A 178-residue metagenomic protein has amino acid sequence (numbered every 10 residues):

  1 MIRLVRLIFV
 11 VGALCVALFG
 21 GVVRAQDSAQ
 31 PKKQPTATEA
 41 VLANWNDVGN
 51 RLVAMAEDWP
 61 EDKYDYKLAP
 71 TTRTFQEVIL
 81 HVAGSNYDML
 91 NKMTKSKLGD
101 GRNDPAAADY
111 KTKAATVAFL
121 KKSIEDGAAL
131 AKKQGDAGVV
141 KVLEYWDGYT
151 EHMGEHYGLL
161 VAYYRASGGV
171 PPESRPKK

Functional and structural regions predicted by a protein language model:
M1-V5: N-terminal secretory signal peptides that target proteins for export/translocation
I8-G20: Bacterial N-terminal signal peptides
A29-A43: Extreme N-terminal tail/first-helix region
L42-N46, N50-V53, K63-D104, V139-K178: Short, contiguous alpha-helical
N44, A108-G154: Acidic/histidine-rich alpha-helical segments that form the ligand environment of transition-metal centers
W59-P60: Membrane-proximal, proline-rich intrinsically disordered regions
